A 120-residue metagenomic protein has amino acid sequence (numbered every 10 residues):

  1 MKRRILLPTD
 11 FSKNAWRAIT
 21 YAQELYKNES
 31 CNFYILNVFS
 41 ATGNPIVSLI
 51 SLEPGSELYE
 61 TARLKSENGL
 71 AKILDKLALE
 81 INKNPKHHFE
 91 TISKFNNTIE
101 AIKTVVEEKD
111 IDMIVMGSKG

Functional and structural regions predicted by a protein language model:
M1-S56: Small/aliphatic-rich secondary-structure junction motif
K13, L64, S93-N96: Conserved phosphate-coordination/catalytic loops
P54-G69: A short acidic, glycine-rich active-site loop that binds or catalyzes chemistry on phosphate/adenosine moieties
E67, A71-L77: N-terminal, Lys/Arg-enriched amphipathic/low-complexity engagement segments that precede the first folded domain
D75-I114: Structural beta-alpha unit
K119-G120: Short glycine-rich anion-binding loops that position phosphate/pyrophosphate groups of nucleotides and phosphorylated
